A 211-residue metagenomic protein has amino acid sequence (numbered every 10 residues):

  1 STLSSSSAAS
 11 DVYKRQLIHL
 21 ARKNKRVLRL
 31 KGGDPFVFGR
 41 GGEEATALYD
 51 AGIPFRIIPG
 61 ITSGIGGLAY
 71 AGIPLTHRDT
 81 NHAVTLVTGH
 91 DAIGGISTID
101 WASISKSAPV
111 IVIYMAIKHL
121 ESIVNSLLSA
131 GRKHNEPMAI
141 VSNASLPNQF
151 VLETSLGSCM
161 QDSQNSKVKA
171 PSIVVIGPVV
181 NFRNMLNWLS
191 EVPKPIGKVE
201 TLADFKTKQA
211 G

Functional and structural regions predicted by a protein language model:
S1-A9, Y13: Single conserved hydrophobic/aromatic residue that forms the stacking wall/gate of nucleotide- or nucleobase-binding
S4-S5, P59, Y114-M115: Small/polar loops that bind or transfer phosphate-bearing groups
Q16-L17: Transmembrane helical bundles and short interhelical boundary loops of multi-pass, membrane-embedded
R22-V27, T46, N81-A83, D91-G211: A contiguous loop/helix-start segment that scaffolds small-molecule binding in enzyme catalytic cores
G32-S107, F150-E153: Class I SAM-dependent methyltransferase SAM-binding "motif I" and its flanking Rossmann-like core
